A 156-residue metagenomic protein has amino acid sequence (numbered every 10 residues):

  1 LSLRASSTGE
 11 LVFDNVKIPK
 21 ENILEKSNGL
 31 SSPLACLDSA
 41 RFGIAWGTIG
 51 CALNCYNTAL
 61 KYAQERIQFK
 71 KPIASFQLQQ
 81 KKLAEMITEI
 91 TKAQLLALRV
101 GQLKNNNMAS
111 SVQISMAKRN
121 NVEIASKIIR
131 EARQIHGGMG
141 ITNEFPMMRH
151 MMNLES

Functional and structural regions predicted by a protein language model:
L1-K17: Flexible, small-/acidic-enriched active-site or ligand-binding loops
E10-N15, K26, S32-S156: Alpha-helical interface subdomain recognition
E21-S27: Cytochrome P450 core scaffold surrounding the K-helix E-X-X-R motif and the conserved "meander" helix-loop region
